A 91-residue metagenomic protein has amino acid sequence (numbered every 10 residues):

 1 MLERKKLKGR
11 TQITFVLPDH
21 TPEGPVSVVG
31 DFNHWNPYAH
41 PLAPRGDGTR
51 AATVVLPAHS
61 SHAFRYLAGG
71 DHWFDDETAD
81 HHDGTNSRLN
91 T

Functional and structural regions predicted by a protein language model:
M1-I13: Extracellular ectodomain segments of secreted/surface proteins
R10-H59, G69-T91: Aromatic-rich carbohydrate-binding modules that target alpha-glucans
